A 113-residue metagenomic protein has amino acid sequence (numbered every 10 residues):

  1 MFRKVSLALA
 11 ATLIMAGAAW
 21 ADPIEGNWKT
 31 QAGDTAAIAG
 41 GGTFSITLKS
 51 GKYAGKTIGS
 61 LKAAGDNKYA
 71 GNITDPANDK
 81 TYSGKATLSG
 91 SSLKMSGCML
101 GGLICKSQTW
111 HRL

Functional and structural regions predicted by a protein language model:
M1-L7: Bacterial N-terminal signal peptides that target proteins for export
L7-M15: Hydrophobic helical h-region of N-terminal Sec-dependent signal peptides in bacterial secretory/periplasmic proteins
M15-A21: Sec/Tat signal peptide C-region and signal peptidase I cleavage site
D22-K85: Central antiparallel beta-sheet cores of small beta-barrel/beta-sandwich binding domains
L93: Basic, alpha-helical nucleic-acid-binding regions used in initiation and control of genome expression
S96: Ligand-binding face of N-terminal immunoglobulin V-set domains in extracellular IgSF glycoproteins
L100-L113: Edge beta-strand at a domain terminus
